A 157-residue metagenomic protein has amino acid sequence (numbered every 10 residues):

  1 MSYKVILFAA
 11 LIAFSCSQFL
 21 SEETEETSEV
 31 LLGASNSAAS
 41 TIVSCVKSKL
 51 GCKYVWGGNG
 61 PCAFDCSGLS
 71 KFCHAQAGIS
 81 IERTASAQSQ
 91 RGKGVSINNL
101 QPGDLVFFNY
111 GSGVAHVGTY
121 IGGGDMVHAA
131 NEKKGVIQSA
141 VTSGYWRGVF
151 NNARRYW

Functional and structural regions predicted by a protein language model:
S2-K53, N98, G148-W157: Intrinsically disordered, low-complexity, Pro/Ser/Thr/Asn/Gly/Ala-rich spacer/linker segments adjacent to signal
S17, G57, E82, F107-N109 (+1 more regions): Residue-level detector of conserved, well-ordered beta-strand and adjacent loop positions that form binding/recognition
L31-L32, S48, C52-P102, F150: Catalytic cysteine-centered active-site loop
L69, G118, A153: Short hydrophobic/aromatic patches on the structural cores and recognition surfaces of FHA
I79-Q138: ...with weaker cross-activation on analogous glycine-rich loops/strands in unrelated enzymes
N109, G144-Y145: Short Gly/Pro-enriched turn/cap motifs at secondary-structure boundaries
